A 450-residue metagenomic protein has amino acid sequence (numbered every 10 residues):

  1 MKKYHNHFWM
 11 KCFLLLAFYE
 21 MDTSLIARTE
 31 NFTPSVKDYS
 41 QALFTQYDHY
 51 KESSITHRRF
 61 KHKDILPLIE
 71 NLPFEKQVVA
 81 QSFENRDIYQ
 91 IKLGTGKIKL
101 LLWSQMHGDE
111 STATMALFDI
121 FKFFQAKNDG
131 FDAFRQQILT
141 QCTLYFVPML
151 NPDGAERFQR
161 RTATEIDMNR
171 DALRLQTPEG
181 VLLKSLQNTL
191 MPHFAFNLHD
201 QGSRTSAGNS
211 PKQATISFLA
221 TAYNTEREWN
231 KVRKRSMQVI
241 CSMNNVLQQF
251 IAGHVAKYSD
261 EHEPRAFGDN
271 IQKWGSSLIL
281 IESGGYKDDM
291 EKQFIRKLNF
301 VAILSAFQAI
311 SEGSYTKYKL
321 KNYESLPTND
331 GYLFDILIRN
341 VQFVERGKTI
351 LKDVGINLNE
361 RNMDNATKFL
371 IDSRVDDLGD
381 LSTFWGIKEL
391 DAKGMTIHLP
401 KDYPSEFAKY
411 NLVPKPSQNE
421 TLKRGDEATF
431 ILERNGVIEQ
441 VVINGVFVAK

Functional and structural regions predicted by a protein language model:
M1-N31: Bacterial Sec-dependent N-terminal signal peptides
W9, L25-T56, L219-K450: C-terminal accessory segments enriched in acidic
P34-K63, F123, A133-C142, D171: N-terminal capping/interface segment
S54-L100: Soluble metallo-hydrolase cores and metallopeptidase-like ectodomains found primarily in the secretory/periplasmic
K76, Q90, F146, A195 (+1 more regions): Conserved beta-strand scaffold positions in the cores of enzyme catalytic domains, especially in NTP/NDP-utilizing
K76-V79, G130-R135, H254-D260: Surface-exposed patches in mature extracellular/periplasmic domains of secreted proteins
N85, A155, F267-N270: Short beta-strand/turn micro-motifs at beta-sheet edges
K97-L101, M106, S111-Q249, G253 (+1 more regions): Active-site/substrate-binding loop(s) of hydrolase catalytic cores
